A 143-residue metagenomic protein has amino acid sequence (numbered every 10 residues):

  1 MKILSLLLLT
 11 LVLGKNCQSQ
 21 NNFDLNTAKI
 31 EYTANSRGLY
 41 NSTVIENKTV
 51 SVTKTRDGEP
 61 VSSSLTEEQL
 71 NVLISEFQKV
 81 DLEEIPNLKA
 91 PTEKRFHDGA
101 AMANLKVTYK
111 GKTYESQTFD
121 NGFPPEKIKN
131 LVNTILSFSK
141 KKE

Functional and structural regions predicted by a protein language model:
M1-D24: Bacterial Sec-dependent N-terminal signal peptides
M1-S5, G38-L39, P124-K129: Short glycine/proline-enriched turn or capping motifs at secondary-structure junctions
L8-V12, F77, I135, S139: Hydrophobic, Leu/Ile/Phe/Ala-enriched alpha-helical segments that form helix-helix packing faces
C17-E68, L88-S116, E143: N-terminal domain-start interaction segment
E67, N71, E126-K129: Short, well-ordered alpha-helical segments
Q69-K94, F138-K140: Charged, amphipathic alpha-helical segments
V72-I74, S116-N121: Short, highly charge-biased, low-complexity peptide segments
N121-E143: C-terminal partner/receptor-binding element of secreted or periplasmic proteins
